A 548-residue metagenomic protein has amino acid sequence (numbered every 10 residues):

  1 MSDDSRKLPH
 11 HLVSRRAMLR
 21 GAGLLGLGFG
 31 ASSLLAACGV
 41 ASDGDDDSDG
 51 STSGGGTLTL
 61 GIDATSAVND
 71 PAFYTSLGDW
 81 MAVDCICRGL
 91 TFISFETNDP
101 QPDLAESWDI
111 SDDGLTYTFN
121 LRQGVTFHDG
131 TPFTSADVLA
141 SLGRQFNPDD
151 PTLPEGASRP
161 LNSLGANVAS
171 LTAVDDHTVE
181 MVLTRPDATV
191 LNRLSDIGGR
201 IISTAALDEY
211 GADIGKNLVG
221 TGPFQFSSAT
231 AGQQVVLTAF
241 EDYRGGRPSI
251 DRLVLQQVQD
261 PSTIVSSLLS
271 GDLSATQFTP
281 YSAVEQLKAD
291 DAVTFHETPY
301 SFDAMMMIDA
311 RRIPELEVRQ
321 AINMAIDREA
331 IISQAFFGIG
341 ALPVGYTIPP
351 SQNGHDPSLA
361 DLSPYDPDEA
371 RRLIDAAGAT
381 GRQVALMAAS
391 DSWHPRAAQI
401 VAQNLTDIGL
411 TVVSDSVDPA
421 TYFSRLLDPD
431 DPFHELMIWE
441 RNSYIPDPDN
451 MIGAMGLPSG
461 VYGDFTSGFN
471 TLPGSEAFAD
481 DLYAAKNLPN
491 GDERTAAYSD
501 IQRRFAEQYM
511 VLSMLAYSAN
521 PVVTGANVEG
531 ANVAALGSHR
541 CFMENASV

Functional and structural regions predicted by a protein language model:
M1-A17, G26-S33: N-terminal secretory signal peptides
G61-D112, G143, N217-G220: N-terminal lobe/hinge region of extracytoplasmic solute-binding protein
S94-F95, D187-P248, R252: Gly/Pro-rich hinge or "lid" segments in bacterial periplasmic/extracellular proteins
N120, A157-A205: Surface-exposed binding/hinge segments that line and control ligand-binding clefts or catalytic entry sites
A239-Q286, T411: Ligand-site clamp/hinge motif
G338-A376, W393-R396: Structural transition elements
V413-S416, A420-T421, M451-G525: Extracytoplasmic/peripheral linker and loop segments enriched in polar/acidic and small residues with frequent Thr/Pro
V522-V548: Long beta-strand-rich cores associated with HINT superfamily self-processing modules
